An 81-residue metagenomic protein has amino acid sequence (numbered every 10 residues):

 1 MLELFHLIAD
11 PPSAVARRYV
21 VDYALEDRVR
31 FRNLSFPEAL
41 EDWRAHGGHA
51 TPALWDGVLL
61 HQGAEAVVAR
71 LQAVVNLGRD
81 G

Functional and structural regions predicted by a protein language model:
M1-P37: Local sequence-structure signature of Cys/Sec-based thiol-disulfide redox active-site neighborhoods
H6, H46-H49, H61: Histidine (H) residue identity feature
V15, A39-D42, A66: Exposed alpha-helical structural elements
L25-E26, G48-H49, G57-V58: Short glycine/proline-enriched coil/turn segments at helix->beta-strand junctions
R30-H49, L77-G78: Thioredoxin-like thiol-disulfide oxidoreductase module
W55-G81: Non-catalytic, surface beta->alpha helical segment in thiol-disulfide oxidoreductase systems
